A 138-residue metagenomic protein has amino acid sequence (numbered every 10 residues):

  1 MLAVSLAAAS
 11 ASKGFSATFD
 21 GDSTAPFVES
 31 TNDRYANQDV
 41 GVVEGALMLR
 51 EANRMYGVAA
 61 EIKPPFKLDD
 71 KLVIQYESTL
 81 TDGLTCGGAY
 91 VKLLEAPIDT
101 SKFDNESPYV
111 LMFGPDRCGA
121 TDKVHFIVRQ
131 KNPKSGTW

Functional and structural regions predicted by a protein language model:
M1-S10: Cleavable N-terminal signal peptides of Sec/SRP-targeted secreted and luminal proteins
S10-S16: Cleaved targeting-peptide boundary
T18, V73-T79, K92, M112 (+1 more regions): Residues within well-ordered beta-strands of beta-sheet-rich folds
D20-A46, V110: Extracellular glycan-recognition surfaces and repeat-rich motifs
A36-D39, V91-N132, W138: Glycan-recognition/cleft segments
Q38-G57, V124-I127: Short carbohydrate-recognition loop motifs
M48-Q75, P108, N132-W138: Secreted extracellular polysaccharide-interacting domains
E77-L84, A96-I98: Solvent-exposed strand-to-loop "edge" motifs in beta-rich extracellular domains
